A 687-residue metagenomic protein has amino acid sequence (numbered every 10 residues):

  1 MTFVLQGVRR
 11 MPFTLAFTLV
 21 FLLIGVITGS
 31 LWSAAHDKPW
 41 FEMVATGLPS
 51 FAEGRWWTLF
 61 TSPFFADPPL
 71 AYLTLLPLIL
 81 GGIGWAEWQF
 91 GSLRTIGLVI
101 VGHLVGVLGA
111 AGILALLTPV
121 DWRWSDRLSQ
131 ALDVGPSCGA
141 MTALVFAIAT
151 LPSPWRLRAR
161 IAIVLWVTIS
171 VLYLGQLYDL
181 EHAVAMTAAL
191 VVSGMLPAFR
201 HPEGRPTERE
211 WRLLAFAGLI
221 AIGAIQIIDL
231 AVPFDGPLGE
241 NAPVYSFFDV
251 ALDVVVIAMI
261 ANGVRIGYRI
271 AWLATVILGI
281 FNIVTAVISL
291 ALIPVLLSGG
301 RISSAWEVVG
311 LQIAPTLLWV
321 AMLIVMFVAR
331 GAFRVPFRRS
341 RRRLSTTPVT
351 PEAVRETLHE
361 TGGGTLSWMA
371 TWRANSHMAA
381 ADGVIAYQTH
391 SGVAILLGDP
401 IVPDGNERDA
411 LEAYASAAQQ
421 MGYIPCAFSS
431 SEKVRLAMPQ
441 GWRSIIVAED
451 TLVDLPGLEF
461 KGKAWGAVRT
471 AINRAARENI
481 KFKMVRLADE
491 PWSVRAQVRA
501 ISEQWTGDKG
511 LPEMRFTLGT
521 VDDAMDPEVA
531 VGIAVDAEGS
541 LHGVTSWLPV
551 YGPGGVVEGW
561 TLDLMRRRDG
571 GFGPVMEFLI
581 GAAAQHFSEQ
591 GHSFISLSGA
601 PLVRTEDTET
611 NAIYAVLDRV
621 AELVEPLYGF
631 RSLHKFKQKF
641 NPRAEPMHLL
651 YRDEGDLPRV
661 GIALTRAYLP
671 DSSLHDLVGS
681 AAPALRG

Functional and structural regions predicted by a protein language model:
T2-F41, I225: N-terminal signal-anchor transmembrane alpha helix
T28-R94, L114: N-terminal TM1-TM2 helical hairpin plus the immediately adjacent luminal interfacial "cap"
A45-L70, W124-S137, G239-D249, S303-A314: Short aromatic-rich membrane-water interface segments that cap or initiate transmembrane helices in multi-pass membrane
L73-S137: Transmembrane helix-loop-helix
D126-A147, Y178-E181: Membrane-interface micro-motifs in multi-pass membrane enzymes
L128, P154-P348, E352: Topology signature of small-to-medium multi-pass alpha-helical membrane proteins
S246-A251, L344-G392, F428-S444, G457-V468 (+4 more regions): A conserved beta-strand-loop-helix scaffold within acyl/acetyltransferase catalytic domains
Q388-C426, S444-D450, P456-N479, M484: Structured cytosolic domains appended to multi-pass membrane proteins
